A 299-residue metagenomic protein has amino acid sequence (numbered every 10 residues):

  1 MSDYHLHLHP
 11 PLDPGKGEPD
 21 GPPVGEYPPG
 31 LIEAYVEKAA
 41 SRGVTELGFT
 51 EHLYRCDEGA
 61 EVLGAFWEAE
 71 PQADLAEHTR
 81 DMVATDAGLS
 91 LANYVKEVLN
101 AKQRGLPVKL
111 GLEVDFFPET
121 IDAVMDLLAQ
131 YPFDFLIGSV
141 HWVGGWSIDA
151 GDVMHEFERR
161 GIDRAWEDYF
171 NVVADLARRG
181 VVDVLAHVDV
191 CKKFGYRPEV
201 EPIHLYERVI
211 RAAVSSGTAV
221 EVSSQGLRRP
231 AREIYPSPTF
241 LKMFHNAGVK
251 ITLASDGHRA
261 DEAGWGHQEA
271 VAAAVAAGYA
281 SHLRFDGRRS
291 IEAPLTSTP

Functional and structural regions predicted by a protein language model:
M1, A40-S41, A69, V95-G105 (+4 more regions): Acidic (Asp/Glu)-rich catalytic clusters
M1-D20, G145, R159, G180-V181 (+2 more regions): Charged catalytic cores and adjacent phosphate/nucleic-acid-binding surfaces used for phosphate/nucleic-acid chemistry
M1-P118, F194, V200, H204 (+3 more regions): An N-terminally biased module of ancient metal coordination in phosphate/nucleic-acid-related enzymes
P29, Y54-C56, F116-E119, Y131-A213 (+1 more regions): Divalent metal-binding pocket/active-site signature
I32-E37, A92-L99, F170-V173, E207-I210 (+3 more regions): Generic structural signal for well-ordered alpha-helices, preferentially at hydrophobic/aromatic core positions
T45-E46, T50, D134, D183 (+1 more regions): Short acidic/polar active-site loop segments enriched in Thr and Asp
L112, S139-V140, D286: Residues at the C-termini of beta-strands that transition into short coil/loop
L127, A150-V153, L295-P299: Short, surface-exposed amphipathic charged segments that create phosphate/polyanion-binding patches used for binding
